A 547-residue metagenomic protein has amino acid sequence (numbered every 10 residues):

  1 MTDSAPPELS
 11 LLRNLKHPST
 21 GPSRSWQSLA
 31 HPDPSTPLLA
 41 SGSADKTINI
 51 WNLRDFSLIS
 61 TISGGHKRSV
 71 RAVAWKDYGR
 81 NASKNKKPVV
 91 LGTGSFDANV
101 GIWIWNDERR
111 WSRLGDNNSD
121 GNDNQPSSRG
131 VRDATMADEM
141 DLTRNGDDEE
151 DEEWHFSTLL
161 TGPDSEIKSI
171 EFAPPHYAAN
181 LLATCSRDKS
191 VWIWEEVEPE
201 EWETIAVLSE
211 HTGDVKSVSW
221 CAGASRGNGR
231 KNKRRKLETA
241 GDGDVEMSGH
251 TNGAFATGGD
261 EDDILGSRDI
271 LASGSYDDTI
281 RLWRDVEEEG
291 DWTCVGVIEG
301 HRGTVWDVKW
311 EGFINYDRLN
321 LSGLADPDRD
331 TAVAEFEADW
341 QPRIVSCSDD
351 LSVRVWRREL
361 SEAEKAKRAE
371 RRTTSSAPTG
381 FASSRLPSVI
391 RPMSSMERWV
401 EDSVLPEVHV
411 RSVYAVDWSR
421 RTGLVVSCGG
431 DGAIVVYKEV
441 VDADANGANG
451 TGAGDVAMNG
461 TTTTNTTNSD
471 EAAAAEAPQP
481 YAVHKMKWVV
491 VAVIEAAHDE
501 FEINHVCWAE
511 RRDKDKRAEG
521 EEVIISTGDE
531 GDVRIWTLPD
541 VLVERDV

Functional and structural regions predicted by a protein language model:
S10-K16, S57-S60, W111-R113, H155-T158 (+7 more regions): A structural motif specific to WD40 beta-propellers
L15-W26, I62-R71, K76-Y78, N117-M136 (+12 more regions): WD40/WD-repeat beta-propeller blade N-cap
K16-K46: Beta-strand-rich domains and repeat architectures in extracellular enzymes and scaffolds, especially beta-propellers
L29-T36, A74-P88, E171-A179, S219-K231 (+4 more regions): Loop/turn segments within WD40 beta-propeller blades
S41-D45, T93-A98, I104-W105, T184-K189 (+8 more regions): Conserved strand-to-loop turn within each blade of WD40 beta-propeller repeats
I48-W51, V73, V100-W105, V191-E195 (+7 more regions): WD40-repeat beta-propellers
I104-E149, E195-E201, A224-S225, R284-G290 (+4 more regions): Short loop/turn segments immediately following beta-strands, especially the blade-tip and inter-blade linker loops
H505-V547: Blade-level signature of beta-propeller repeat domains, shared across WD40, Kelch, NHL, RCC1 and BNR/Asp-box propellers
